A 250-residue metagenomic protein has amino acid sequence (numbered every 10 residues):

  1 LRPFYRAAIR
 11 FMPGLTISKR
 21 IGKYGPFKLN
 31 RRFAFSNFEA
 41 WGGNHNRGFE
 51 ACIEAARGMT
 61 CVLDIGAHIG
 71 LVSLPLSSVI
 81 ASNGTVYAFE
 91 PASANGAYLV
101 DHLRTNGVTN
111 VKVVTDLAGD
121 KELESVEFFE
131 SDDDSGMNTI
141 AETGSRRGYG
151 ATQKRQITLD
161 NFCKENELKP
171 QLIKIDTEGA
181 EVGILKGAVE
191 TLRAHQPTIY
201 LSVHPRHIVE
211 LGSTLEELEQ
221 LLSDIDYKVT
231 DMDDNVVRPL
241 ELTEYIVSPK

Functional and structural regions predicted by a protein language model:
L1-H102, N106, C163-N166, V229-M232 (+2 more regions): S-adenosyl-L-methionine
K23-A51, T109, V114-L168: Glycine-rich adenosyl-binding loop in Rossmann-like folds that engage adenosine-containing cofactors
Y24, N161-K250: Conserved acidic-Pro-Pro-aromatic motif
A67, A118-G119, T177, V203: Hydrophobic pocket-lining residues within nucleotide cofactor-binding pockets
L76, L99, F128, I184-A188: Hydrophobic packing residues within well-ordered alpha-helices of enzyme cores
S93, A97-G107, F129, A141 (+2 more regions): Class I S-adenosyl-L-methionine
S93-A94, R147-K154, V203-G212: Acceptor-substrate binding/catalytic loop of class I
